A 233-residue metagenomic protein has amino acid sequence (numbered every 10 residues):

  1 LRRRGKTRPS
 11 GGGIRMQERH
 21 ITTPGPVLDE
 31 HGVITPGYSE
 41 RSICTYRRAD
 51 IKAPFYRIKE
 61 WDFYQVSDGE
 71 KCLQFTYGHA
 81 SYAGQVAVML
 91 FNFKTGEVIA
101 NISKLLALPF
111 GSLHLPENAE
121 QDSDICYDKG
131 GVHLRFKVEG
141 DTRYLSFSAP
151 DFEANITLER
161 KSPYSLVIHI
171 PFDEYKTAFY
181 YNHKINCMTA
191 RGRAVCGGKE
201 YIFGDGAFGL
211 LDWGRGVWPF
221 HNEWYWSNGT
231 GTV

Functional and structural regions predicted by a protein language model:
R3, T7-R8: Short, low-complexity intrinsically disordered segments enriched in A/P/G/S/L with frequent Arg, especially at protein
M16-V233: Structured soluble/peripheral alpha/beta segments that form catalytic or ligand/cofactor-binding pockets
